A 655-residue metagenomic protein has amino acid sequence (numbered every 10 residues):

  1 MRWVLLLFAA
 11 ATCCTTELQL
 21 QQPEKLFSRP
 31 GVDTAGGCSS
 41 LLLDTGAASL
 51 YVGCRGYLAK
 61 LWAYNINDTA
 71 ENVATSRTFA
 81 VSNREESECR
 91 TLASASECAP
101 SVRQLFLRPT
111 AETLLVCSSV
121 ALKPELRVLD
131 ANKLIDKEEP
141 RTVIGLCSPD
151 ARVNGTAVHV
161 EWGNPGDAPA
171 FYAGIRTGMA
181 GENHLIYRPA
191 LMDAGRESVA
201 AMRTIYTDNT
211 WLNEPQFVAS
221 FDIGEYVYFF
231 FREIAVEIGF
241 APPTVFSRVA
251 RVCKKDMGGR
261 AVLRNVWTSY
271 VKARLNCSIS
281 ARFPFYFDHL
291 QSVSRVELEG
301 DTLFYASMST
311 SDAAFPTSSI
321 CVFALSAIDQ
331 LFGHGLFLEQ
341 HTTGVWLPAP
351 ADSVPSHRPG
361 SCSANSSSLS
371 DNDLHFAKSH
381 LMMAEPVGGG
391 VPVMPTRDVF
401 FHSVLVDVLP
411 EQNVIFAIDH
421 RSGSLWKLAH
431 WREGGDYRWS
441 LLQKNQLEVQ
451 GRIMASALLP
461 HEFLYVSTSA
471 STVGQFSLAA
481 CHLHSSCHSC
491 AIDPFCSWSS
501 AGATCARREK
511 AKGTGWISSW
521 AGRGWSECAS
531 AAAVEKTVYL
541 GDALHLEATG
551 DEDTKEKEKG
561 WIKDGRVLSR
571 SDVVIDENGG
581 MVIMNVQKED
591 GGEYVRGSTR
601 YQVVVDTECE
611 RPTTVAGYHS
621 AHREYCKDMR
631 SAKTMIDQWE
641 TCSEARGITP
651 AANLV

Functional and structural regions predicted by a protein language model:
R2-F463, A470-Q475, H488-S489, C505 (+1 more regions): Disulfide-stabilized extracellular ectodomains of secreted/luminal proteins, especially beta-rich
H289-S292, P494-F495, R566-D572: Short small/polar-residue motifs
I328-L331, C481, R611: Short, charged low-complexity linker/loop segments at the C-terminal edge of domains
I453, W516-V655: Immunoglobulin-superfamily
S469-A479, A511-A529: A recurrent domain-boundary module in secreted/ectodomain proteins
C481-D493: Disulfide-braced loops of extracellular cysteine-rich modules
A491-A501: Extracellular, cysteine-rich, disulfide-stabilized repeat modules with beta-strand cores
T504-A511: Cytosolic small-GTPase signaling regions in large eukaryotic proteins
